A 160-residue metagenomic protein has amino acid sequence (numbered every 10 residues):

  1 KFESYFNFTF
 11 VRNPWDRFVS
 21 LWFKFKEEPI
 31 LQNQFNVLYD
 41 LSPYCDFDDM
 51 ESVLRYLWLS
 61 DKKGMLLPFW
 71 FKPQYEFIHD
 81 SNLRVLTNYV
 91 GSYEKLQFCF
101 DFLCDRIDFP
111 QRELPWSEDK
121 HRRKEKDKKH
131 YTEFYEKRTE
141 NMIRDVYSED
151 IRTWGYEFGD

Functional and structural regions predicted by a protein language model:
K1-F134: PAPS-dependent sulfotransferase catalytic domain
T132-D160: Long, positively charged, glycine-interspersed low-complexity recognition regions
